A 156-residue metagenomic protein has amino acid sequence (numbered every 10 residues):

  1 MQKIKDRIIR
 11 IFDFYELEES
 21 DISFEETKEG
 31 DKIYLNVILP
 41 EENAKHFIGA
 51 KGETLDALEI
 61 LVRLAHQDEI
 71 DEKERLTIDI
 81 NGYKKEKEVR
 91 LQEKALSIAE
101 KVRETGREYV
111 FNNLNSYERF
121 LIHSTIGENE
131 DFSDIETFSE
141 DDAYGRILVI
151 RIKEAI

Functional and structural regions predicted by a protein language model:
M1-I156: RNA-contacting regions in translation and RNA-metabolism proteins, encompassing KH/S1 modules where present
